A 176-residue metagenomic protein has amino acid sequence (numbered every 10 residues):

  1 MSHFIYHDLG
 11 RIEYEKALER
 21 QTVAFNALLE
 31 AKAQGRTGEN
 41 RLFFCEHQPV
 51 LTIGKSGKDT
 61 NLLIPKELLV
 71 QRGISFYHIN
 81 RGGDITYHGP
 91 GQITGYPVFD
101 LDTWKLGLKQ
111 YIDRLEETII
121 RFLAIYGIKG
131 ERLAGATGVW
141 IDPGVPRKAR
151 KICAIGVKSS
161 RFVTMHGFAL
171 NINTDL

Functional and structural regions predicted by a protein language model:
M1-A149: N-terminal lobe of the biotin/lipoate ligase/transferase fold
T52-I53, S159-R161: A short, hydrophobic secondary-structure junction motif
T86, I93, R161-T174: Conserved phosphate/anionic-ligand binding catalytic regions in large, soluble enzymes, centered on
P97-D100, P143, S159, L170-T174: Short, structured patches in soluble enzyme cores that scaffold and shape functional sites
I152-I155: Histidine/acidic-rich helix-loop-helix segments that form or flank divalent-metal centers in metalloenzyme catalytic
